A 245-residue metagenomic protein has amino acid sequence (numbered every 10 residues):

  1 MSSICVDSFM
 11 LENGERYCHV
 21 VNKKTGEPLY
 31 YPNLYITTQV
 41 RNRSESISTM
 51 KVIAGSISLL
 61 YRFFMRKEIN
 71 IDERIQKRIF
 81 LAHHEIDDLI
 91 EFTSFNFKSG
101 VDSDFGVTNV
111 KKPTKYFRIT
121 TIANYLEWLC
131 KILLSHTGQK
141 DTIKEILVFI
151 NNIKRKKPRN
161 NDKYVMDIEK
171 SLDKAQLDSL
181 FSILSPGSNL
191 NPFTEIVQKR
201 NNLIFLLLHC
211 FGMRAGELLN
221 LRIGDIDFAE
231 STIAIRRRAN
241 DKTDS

Functional and structural regions predicted by a protein language model:
M1-E45: Basic/aromatic DNA-contact patch characteristic of tyrosine site-specific recombinases
V20, I57, I122, L180 (+3 more regions): Hydrophobic beta-strand residues in large extracellular and virion-surface proteins
N33-D162, G187-N191: N-terminal core-binding DNA-recognition domain of tyrosine recombinases/integrases
N42, T114, E169, F193-V197 (+1 more regions): Residue-level marker of regulatory loop/turn positions in helix-turn-helix DNA-binding domains and in histidine
R155-I183, K242-S245: DNA breakage-rejoining catalytic core of tyrosine-based enzymes
F181-A215: Basic, Lys/Arg- and aromatic-enriched nucleic-acid-binding interface segment
L221-S245: Conserved tyrosine-mediated DNA breakage-rejoining catalytic core shared by Y-recombinases
